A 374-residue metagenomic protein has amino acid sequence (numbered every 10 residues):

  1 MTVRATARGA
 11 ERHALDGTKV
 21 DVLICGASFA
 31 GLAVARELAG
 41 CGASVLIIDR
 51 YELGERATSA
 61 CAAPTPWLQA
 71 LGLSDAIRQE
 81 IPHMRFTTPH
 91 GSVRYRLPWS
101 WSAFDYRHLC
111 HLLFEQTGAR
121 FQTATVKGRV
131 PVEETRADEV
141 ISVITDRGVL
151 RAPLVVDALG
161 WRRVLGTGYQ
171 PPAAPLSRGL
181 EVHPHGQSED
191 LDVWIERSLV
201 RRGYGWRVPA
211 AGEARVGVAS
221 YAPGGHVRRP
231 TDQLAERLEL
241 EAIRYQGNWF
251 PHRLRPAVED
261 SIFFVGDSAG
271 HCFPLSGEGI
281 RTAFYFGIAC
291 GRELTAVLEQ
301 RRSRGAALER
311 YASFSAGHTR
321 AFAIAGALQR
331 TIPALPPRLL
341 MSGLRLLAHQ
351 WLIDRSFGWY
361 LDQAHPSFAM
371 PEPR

Functional and structural regions predicted by a protein language model:
H13-A30: Beta1/beta-strand and adjacent pyrophosphate-binding region of the FAD-binding site in flavoprotein oxidoreductases
L23, R36-T58: Glycine-rich FAD pyrophosphate-binding loop
C25, I48, V156, V265-G266: Active-site flanking residues adjacent to catalytic metal/cofactor-binding acidic residues
A27, Q116-A242, L254: Predominantly flavin-linked oxidoreductase catalytic cores and closely associated redox partners
A30, L53, R162: Conserved Rossmann-like nucleotide-cofactor binding loop
A62-F114, T123: A conserved beta-strand/loop capping segment in the N-terminal third of enzymes that catalyze redox or closely related
V149, S220-E299: FAD/FMN-dependent oxidoreductases across multiple families
T295-R374: C-terminal helical "tail/cap" subdomain of flavin- and related membrane-associated enzymes
